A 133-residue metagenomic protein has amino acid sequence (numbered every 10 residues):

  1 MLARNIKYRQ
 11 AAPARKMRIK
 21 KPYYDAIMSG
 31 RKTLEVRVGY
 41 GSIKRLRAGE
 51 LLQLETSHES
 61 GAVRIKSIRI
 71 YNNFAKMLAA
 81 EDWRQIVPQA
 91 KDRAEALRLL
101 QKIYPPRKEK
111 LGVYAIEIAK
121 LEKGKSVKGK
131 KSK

Functional and structural regions predicted by a protein language model:
L2, I6, A26, M77-K133: Contiguous surface segments at macromolecular interaction interfaces
L2-L46: Compositionally biased, charged N-terminal/linker segments
A11, A62, K110-G112: A short, structural micro-pattern
Y40-G41, E55-G61: Short, charged beta-turn/beta-strand-edge "cap" motif at the junction between a beta-strand and an adjacent loop
G61-I70: Short beta-strand-centered aromatic/proline hotspots
R69-N72, E122: A generic structural motif
